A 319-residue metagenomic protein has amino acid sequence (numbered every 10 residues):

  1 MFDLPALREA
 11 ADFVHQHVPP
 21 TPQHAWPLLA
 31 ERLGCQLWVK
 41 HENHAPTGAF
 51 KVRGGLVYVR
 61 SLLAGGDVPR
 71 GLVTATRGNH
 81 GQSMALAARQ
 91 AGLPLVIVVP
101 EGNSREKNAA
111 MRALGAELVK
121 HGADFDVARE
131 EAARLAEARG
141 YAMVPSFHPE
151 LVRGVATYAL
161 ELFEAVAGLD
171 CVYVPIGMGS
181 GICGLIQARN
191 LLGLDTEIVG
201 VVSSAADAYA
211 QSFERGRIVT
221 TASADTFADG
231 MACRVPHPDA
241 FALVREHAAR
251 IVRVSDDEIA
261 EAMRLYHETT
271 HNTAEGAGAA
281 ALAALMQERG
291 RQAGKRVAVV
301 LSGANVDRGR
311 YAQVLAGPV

Functional and structural regions predicted by a protein language model:
M1-V319: PLP-dependent amino-acid enzyme catalytic core
